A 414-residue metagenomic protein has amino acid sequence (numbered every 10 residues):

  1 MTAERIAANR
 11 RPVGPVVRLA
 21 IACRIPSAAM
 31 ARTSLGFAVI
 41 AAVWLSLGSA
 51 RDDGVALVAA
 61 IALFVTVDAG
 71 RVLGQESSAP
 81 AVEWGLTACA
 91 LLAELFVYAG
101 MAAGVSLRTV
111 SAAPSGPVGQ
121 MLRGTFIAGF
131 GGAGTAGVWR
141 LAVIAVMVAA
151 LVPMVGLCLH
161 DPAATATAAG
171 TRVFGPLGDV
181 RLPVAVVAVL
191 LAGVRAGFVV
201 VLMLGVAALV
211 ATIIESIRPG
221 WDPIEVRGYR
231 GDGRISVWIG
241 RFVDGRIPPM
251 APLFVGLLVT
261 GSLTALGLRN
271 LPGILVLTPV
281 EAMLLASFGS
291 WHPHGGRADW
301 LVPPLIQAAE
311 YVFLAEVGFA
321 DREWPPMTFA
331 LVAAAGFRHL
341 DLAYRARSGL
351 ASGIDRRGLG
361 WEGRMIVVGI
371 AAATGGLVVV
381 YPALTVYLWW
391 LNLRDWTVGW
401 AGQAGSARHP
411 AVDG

Functional and structural regions predicted by a protein language model:
M1-V16, T87-G414: A feature for the membrane-embedded catalytic helix bundles of lipid/isoprenoid biosynthetic enzymes
R18-I25: Membrane interfacial helix-start motif at the N-side
S27, A60, A90-A93: Functional transmembrane alpha-helices
A28-F37, P249-L257: The first (N-terminal) embedded transmembrane alpha-helix
A29-P80, A145, V199, P272-L284 (+1 more regions): Membrane-embedded alpha-helical segments that form the functional core of polytopic membrane enzymes, especially those
P80-A88: Membrane-interface alpha-helices at helix entry/exit sites of multi-pass transporters
